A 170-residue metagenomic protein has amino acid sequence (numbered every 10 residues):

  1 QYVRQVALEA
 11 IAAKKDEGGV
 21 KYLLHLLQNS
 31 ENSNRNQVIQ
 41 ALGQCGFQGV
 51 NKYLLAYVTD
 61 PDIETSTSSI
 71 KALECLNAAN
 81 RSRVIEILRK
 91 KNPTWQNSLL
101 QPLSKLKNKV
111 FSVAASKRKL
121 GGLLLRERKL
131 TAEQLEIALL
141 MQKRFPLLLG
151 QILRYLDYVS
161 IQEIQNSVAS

Functional and structural regions predicted by a protein language model:
Q1, D16-Q28, F47-T59, A78-R89: Amphipathic alpha-helical scaffolding segments comprising HEAT/armadillo-like alpha-solenoid repeats
Q5-E9, E31, D62, N77 (+1 more regions): Alpha-solenoid helical repeat scaffolds
Q5-E9, K21, H25, N32 (+1 more regions): Alpha-helical adaptor scaffolds
A7, V38, S69, V84 (+1 more regions): Conserved hydrophobic register position within alpha-solenoid helical repeats
L88-V110: Alpha-helical scaffold segments
S104-S170: Non-catalytic accessory regions
